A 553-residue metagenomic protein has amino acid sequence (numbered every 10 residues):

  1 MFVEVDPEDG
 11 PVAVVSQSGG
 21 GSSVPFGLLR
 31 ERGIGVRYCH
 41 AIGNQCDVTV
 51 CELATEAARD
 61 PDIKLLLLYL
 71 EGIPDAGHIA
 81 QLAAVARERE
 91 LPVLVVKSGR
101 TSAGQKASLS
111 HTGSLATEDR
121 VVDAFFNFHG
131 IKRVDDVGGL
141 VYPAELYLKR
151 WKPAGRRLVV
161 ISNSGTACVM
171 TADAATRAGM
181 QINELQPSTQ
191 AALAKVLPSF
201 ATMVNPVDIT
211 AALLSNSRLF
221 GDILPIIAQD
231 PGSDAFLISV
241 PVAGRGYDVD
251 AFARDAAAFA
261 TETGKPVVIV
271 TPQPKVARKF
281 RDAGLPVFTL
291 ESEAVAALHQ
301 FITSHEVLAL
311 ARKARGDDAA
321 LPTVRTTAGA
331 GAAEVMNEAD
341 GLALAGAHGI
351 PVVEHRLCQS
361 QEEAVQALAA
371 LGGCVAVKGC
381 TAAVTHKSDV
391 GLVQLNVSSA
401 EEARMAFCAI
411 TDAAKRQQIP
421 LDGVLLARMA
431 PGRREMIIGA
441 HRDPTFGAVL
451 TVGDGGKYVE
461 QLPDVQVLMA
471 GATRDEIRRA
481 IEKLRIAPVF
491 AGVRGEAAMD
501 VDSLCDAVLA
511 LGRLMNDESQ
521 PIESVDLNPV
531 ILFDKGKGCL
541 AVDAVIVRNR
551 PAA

Functional and structural regions predicted by a protein language model:
M1-A553: Catalytic-core regions of core metabolic enzymes, especially those transforming organic acids/acyl-group intermediates
